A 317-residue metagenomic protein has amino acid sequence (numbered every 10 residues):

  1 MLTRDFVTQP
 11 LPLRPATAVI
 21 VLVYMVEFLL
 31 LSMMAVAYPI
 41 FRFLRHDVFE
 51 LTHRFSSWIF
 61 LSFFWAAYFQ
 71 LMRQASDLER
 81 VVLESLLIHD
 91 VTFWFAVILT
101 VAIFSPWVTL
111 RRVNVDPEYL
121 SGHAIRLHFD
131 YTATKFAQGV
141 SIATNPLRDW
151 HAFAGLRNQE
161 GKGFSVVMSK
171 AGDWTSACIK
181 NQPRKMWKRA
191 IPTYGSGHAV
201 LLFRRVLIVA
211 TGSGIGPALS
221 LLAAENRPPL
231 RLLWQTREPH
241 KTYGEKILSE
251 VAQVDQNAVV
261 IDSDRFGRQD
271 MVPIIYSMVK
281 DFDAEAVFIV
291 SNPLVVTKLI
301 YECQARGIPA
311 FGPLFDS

Functional and structural regions predicted by a protein language model:
M1-S317: FNR-like FAD-binding dehydrogenase module
